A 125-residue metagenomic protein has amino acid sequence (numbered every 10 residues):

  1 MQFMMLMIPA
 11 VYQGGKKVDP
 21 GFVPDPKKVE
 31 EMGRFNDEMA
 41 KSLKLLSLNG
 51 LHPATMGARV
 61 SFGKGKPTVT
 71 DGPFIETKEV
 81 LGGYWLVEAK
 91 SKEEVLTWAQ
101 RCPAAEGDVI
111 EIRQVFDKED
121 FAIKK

Functional and structural regions predicted by a protein language model:
M1-K125: Conserved, structured core segments of small domains
